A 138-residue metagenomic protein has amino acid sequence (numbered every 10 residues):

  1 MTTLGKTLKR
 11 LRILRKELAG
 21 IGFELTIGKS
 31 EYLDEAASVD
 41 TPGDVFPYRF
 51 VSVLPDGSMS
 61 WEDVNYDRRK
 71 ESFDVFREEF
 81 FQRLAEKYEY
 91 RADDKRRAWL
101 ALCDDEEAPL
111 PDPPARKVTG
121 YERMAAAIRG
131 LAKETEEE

Functional and structural regions predicted by a protein language model:
M1-K6, E86, R129-E138: Short intrinsically disordered terminal tails
T2-Y32: Negatively charged, low-complexity tracts enriched in Asp/Glu with abundant Ser/Thr
T3, G22, P113-A115, G120 (+1 more regions): Compositionally biased, low-complexity segments enriched in small residues
K9-R12, D40, K117, K133: Polybasic, lysine/arginine-rich low-complexity segments
L11, L18, F81, Y88 (+4 more regions): Generic L/I/V-rich hydrophobic alpha-helical segments across diverse proteins
G22, A92, W99, A132-E136: Long, hydrophobic, amphipathic alpha-helical segments used as structural scaffolds
T26-A115, T119: Acidic, low-complexity, intrinsically disordered interaction modules
